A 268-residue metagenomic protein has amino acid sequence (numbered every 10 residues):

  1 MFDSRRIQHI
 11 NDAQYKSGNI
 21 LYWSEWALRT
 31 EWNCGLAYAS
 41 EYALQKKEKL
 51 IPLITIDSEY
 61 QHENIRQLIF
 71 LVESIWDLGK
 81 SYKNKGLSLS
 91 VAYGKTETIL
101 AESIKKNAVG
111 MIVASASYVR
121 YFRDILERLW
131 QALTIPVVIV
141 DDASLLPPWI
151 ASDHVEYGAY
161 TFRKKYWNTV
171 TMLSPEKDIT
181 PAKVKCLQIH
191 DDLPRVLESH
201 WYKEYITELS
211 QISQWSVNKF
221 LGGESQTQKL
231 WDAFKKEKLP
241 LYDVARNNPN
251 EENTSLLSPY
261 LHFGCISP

Functional and structural regions predicted by a protein language model:
M1-K177: Trp/Phe/Arg-rich N-terminal binding region typifying the photolyase-homology
K16, E156-P268: Glycine/tryptophan-enriched, flexible segments
